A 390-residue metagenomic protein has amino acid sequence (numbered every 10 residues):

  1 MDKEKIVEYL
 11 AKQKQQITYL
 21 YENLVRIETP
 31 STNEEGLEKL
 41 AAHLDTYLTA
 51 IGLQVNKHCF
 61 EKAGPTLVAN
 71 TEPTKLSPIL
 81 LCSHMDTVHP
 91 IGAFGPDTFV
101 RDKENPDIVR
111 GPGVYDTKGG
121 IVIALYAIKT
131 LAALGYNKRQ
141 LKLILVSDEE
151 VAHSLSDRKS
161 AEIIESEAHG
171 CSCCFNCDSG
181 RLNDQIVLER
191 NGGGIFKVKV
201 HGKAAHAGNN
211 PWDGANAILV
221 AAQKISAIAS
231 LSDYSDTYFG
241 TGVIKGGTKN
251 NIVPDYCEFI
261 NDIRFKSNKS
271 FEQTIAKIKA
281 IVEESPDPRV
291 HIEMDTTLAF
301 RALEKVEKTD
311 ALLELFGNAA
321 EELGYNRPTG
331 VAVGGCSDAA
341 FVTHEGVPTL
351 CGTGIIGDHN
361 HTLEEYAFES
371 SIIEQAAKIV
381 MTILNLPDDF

Functional and structural regions predicted by a protein language model:
D2-P112, T130-Y136: Acidic/His- and Gly-rich active-site-bordering loop/insert found across diverse amide/peptide-bond hydrolases
K3-K5, T29, C59, S179-L182 (+2 more regions): Metal-dependent amide/peptide-bond hydrolase catalytic core, centered on the "pita-bread" metallohydrolase fold
N56, L80, K142-I144, E293: A structural signal for isolated positions on well-ordered beta-strands in alpha/beta enzyme cores
P78-L80, V109, S172-N176, K197 (+1 more regions): Short glycine-aspartate micro-motif
C82-S83, I144-V146, C174-D178, K199-H201 (+1 more regions): Short beta-strand segments
D86-E104, F175, E189-K199, N318: Acidic-glycine-rich active-site phosphate/pyrophosphate-binding loop
G111-Y115, D148-A152, A207-A215: Flexible, glycine/proline-enriched loop segments at strand-loop-helix junctions that form or flank small-ligand binding
T117-N191, P387-F390: Acidic/histidine-rich catalytic neighborhood of metal-dependent amide-processing enzymes
